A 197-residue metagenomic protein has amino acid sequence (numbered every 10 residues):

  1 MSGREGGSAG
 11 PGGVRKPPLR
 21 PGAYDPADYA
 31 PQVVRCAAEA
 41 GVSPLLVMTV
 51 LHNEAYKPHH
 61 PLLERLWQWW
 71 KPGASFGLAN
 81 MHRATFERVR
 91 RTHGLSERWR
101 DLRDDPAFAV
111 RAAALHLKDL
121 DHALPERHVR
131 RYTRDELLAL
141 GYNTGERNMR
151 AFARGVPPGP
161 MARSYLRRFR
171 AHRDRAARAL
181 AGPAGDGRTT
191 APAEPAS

Functional and structural regions predicted by a protein language model:
M1-A9, S197: Non-Sec secretion/translocation targeting segments of pathogen effectors
G10-T189: Catalytic glycan-binding domains that act on GlcNAc-containing polysaccharides
